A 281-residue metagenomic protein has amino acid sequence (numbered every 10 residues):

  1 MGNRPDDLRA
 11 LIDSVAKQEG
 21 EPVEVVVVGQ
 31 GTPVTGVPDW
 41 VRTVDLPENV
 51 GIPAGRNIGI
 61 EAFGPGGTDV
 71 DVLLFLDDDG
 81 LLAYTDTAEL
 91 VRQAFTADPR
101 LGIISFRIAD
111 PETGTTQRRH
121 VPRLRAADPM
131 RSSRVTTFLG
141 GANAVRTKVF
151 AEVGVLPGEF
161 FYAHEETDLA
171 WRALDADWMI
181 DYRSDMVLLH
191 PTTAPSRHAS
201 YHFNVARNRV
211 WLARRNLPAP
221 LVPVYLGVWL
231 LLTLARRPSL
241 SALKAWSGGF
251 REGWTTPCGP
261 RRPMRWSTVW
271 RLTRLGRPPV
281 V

Functional and structural regions predicted by a protein language model:
D13-P22: Short, acidic, metal-binding catalytic loop of nucleotide-sugar glycosyltransferases
L46-G66: Glycine-rich, basic loop-to-helix element that forms the pyrophosphate-binding segment of sugar-nucleotide handling
T68-L81: Short beta-strand-to-loop acidic/aromatic patch adjacent to the donor-nucleotide binding site
L81, T85-T116: Conserved donor NDP-sugar-binding/catalytic core segment of glycosyltransferases
D110, A127-V145, T167, R197: A recurrent flexible, glycine/aromatic-enriched loop bordering the glycosyltransferase active site that acts as
T137-V145, V149-G154, E159-V187: A short, conserved alpha-helix in the catalytic core of glycosyltransferases
A176-S200, W211-L212: Active-site donor/metal-binding and catalytic loop motifs of nucleotide-sugar-dependent glycosylation enzymes
N204, A219-V281: Non-catalytic, C-terminal membrane-associated alpha-helical segments of glycosyltransferases
